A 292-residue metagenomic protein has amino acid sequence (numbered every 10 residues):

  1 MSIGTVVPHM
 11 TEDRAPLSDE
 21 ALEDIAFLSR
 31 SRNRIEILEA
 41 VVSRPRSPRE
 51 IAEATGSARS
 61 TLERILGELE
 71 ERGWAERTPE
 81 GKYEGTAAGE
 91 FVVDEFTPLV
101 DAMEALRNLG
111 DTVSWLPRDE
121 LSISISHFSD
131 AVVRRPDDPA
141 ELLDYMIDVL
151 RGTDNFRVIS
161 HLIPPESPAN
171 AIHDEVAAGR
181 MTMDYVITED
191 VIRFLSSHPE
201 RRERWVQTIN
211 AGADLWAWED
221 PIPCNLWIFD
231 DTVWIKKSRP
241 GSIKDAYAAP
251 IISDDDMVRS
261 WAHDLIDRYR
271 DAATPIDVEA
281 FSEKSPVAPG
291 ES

Functional and structural regions predicted by a protein language model:
M1-V100: Basic, Lys/Arg-rich alpha-helical nucleic-acid-recognition elements, primarily the DNA-binding modules of transcription
E20-L22, L109-Y185: PLD-like (HKD) phosphodiesterase/transphosphatidyltransferase domain
E76, A217-P221, I243: Short solvent-exposed loop/turn micro-motifs enriched in small/polar/acidic residues
V92-W115: Short, amphipathic alpha-helical interaction segments positioned at domain boundaries
V133-R134, L215-D220, S253: Short acidic-hydrophobic, aromatic-tinged amphipathic segments that line or gate anion-handling sites
G152-T153, G212, D230: Short, well-ordered alpha-helix to beta-strand connector turns
D190-W227: HKD-type phospholipase D/PLD-like phosphodiesterase module
I228-S292: Amphipathic alpha-helical interface segments
